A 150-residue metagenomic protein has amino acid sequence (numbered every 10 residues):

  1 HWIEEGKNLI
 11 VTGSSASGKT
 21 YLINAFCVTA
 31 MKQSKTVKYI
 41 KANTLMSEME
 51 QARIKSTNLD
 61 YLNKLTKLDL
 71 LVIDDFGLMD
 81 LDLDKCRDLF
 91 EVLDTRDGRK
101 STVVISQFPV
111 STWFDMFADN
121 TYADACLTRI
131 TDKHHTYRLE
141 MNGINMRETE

Functional and structural regions predicted by a protein language model:
H1-G6: Phosphate-binding P-loop
N8-I10, L70, S101-V103: Residue-level preference for the first positions of well-ordered beta-strands
V11-K35: Walker A/P-loop
K35-T36, T44-A52, S56-K67, F76-E150: Replace "adjacent to P-loop NTPase cores in ATP/GTP-dependent enzymes" with "adjacent to NTP-binding cores
